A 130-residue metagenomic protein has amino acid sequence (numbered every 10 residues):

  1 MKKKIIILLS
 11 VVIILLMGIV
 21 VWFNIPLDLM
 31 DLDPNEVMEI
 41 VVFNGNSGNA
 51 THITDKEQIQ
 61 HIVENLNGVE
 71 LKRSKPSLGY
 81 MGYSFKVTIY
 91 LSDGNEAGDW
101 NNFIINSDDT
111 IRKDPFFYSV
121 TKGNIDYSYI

Functional and structural regions predicted by a protein language model:
M1-K4: Positively charged n-region of N-terminal signal peptides that target proteins for export
I7-W22: Hydrophobic membrane-insertion alpha-helices, especially the h-region of bacterial N-terminal signal peptides
G18-L78: N-terminal export/targeting and maturation segments
G45-G48, S92-E96, P115: Glycine-centered tight beta-turn/hairpin loop motif at sheet-sheet or coil-to-beta transitions
Q60-E64, I105-D114, I130: Short, surface-exposed linear segments at secondary-structure transitions and domain or protein termini
E70-D109: Short, structured surface segments that line ligand/substrate-binding pockets
D114-I130: C-terminal partner/receptor-binding element of secreted or periplasmic proteins
